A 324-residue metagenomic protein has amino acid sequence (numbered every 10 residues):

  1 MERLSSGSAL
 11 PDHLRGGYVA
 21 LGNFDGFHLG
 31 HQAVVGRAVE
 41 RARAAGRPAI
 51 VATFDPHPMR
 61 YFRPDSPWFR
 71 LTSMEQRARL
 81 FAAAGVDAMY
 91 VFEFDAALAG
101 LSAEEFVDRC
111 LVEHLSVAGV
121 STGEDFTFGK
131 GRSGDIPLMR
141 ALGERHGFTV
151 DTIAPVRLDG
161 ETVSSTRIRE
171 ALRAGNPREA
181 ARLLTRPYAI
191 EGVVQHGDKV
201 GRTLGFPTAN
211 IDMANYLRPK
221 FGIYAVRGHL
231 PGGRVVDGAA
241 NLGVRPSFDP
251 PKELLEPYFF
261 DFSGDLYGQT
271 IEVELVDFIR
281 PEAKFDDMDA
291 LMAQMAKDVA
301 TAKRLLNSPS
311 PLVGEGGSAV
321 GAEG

Functional and structural regions predicted by a protein language model:
L4-L10: Short acidic low-complexity segments
L10-S73: N-terminal catalytic cores of NTP/NDP-binding nucleotidyl/phosphoryl-transfer enzymes
H28, F81, V120, A180 (+2 more regions): Residue-level signal for inorganic ion chemistry
R60-H146: N-terminal Rossmann-like or analogous alpha/beta NTP/dinucleotide-binding catalytic cores that position adenine
R140-G243: Glycine-rich, Lys/Arg-enriched anion-binding loops that position phosphate/diphosphate groups for phosphoryl
G197-L312, G324: Phosphate/ribose-recognition catalytic cores of enzymes acting on nucleotide-derived substrates
G314-G316: Glycine-biased, low-complexity coil/linker segments
